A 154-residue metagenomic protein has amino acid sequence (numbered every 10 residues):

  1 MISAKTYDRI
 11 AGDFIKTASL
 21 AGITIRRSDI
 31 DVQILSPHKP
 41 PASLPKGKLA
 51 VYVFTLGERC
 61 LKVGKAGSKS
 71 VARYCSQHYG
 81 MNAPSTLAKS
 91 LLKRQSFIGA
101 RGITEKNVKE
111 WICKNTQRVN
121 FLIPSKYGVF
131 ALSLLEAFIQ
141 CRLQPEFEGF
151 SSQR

Functional and structural regions predicted by a protein language model:
M1-V71, Y79, I103-N107, K126 (+4 more regions): GIY-YIG nuclease catalytic motif and its immediate N-terminal context
P41-A42, K69-Y127: Conserved short loop/helix modules at catalytic or binding sites in compact beta-alpha or helix-hairpin-helix contexts
P84, I98, K109-R118, F130 (+1 more regions): Charge-rich alpha-helical segments
